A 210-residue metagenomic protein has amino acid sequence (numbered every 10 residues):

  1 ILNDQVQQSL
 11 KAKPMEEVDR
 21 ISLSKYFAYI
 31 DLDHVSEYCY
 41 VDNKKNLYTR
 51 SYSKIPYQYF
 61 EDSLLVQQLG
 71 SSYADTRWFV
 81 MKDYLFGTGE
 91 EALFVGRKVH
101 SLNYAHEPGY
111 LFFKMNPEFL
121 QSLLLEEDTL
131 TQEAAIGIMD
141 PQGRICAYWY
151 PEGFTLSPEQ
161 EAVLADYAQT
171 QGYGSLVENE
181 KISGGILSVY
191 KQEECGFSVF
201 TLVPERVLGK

Functional and structural regions predicted by a protein language model:
I1-I21, E37-K54: Extracellular/periplasmic ligand-binding regions of membrane signal-transduction receptors
I1-L2, V6-L10, P14, K25-A28 (+2 more regions): Juxtamembrane segments flanking the first transmembrane helix of membrane-anchored signal-transduction proteins
P14-K25, Y52-Y84, W149-E178: Extracytoplasmic/periplasmic sensor domains and loops in membrane signaling proteins
R20-H34, Y110-G153: Solvent-exposed, extracytoplasmic
E37, N43-N116: Extracytoplasmic/periplasmic ligand-binding sensor regions of membrane-associated signaling proteins
Y38, R97, A135-I138, G143 (+1 more regions): Generic short beta-strand
V41-S53, G143-W149, S188-Y190: Amphipathic coiled-coil signal-relay and dimerization helices
F94-K98, L102-P117, N179-K210: Short, hydrophobic beta-strand elements of compact beta-sandwich sensory domains
